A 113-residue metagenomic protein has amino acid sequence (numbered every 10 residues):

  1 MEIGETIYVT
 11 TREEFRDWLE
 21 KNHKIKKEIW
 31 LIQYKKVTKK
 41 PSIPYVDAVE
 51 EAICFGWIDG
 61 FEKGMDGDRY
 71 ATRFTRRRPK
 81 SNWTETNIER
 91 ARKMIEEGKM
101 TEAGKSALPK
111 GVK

Functional and structural regions predicted by a protein language model:
M1-K113: Charge-dense, helix-prone N-terminal extensions
